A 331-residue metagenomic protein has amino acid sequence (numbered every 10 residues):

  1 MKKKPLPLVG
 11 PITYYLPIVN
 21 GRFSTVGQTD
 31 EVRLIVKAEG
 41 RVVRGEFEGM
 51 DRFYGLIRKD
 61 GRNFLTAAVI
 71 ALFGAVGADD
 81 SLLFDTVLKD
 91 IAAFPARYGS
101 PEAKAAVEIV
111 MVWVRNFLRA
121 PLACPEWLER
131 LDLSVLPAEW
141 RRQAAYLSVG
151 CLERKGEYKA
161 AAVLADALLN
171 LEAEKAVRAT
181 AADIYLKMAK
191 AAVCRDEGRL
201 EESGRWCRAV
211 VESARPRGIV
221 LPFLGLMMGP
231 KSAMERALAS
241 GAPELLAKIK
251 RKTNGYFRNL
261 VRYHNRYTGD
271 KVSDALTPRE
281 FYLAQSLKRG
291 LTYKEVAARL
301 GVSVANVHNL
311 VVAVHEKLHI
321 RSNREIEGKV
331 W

Functional and structural regions predicted by a protein language model:
M1-K59, N63-F64, P216, V220 (+5 more regions): Flexible inter-repeat linkers and adjacent short helices within tandem amphipathic alpha-helical repeat scaffolds
M1-V9, F23-V36, R58-F73, P95-M111 (+5 more regions): Alpha-solenoid helical repeat architecture
L16-F23, D51-K59, L88-R97, P125-L136 (+2 more regions): Amphipathic alpha-helical segments of tetratricopeptide repeats
G40, I70-G77, V114-R115, C151 (+1 more regions): Residue-level signature for tetratricopeptide repeat
R44, A78-S81, L118, K155 (+1 more regions): Structural motif corresponding to the intra-repeat A-B loop/turn of tetratricopeptide repeats
F47, S81-F84, P121, Y158 (+1 more regions): TPR-repeat structural position
W113, W140-P278, Q285, K294 (+1 more regions): Linker/hinge segments immediately adjacent to helix-turn-helix/homeobox DNA-binding domains
Y263-V312, E316-R321, E325-W331: Helix-turn-helix DNA-binding segment
